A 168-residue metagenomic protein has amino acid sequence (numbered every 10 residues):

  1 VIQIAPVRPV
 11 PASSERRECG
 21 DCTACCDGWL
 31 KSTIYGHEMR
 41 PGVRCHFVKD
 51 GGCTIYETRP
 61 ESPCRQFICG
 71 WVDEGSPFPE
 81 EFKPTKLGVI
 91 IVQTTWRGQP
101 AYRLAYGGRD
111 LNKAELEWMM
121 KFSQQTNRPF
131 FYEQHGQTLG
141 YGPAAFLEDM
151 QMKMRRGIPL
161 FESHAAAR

Functional and structural regions predicted by a protein language model:
V1-R168: Short loop/turn segments that flank or connect secondary-structure elements
